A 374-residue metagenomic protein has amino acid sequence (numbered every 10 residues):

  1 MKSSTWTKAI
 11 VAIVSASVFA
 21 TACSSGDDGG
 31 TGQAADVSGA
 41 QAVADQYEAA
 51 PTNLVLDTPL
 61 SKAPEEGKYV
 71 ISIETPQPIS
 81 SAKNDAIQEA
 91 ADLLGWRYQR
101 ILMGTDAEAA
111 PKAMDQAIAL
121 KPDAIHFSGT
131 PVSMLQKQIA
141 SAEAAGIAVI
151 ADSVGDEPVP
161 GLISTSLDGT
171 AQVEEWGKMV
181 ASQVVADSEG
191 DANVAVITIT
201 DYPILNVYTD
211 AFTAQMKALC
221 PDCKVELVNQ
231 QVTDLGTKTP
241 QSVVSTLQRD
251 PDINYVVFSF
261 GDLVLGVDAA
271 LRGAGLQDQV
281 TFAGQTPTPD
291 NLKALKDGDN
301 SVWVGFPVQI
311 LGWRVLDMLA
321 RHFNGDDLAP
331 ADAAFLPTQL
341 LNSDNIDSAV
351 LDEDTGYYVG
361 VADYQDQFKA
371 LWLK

Functional and structural regions predicted by a protein language model:
S17-A22: C-terminal motif of bacterial Sec signal peptides marking the signal peptidase cleavage site
C23-Q33: Bacterial lipoprotein signal-peptidase II cleavage site
T31, L135-E175, N193, T288-K296 (+2 more regions): Flexible loop/hinge segments that line or gate small-molecule binding clefts
G32-G67, R314-K374: Hinge/cleft segment of the Venus flytrap/periplasmic-binding protein
V55-L56, A110, S166-V194, N206-V207 (+3 more regions): Hydrophobic alpha-helical segments within soluble ligand-binding/sensing domains
Y69-S72, I87, E174-C220, L227-N229 (+1 more regions): An alpha-beta-alpha
I125-A144, F212, V232-A294: Hydrophobic alpha-helical
D278-D344: Flexible loop/turn connectors
